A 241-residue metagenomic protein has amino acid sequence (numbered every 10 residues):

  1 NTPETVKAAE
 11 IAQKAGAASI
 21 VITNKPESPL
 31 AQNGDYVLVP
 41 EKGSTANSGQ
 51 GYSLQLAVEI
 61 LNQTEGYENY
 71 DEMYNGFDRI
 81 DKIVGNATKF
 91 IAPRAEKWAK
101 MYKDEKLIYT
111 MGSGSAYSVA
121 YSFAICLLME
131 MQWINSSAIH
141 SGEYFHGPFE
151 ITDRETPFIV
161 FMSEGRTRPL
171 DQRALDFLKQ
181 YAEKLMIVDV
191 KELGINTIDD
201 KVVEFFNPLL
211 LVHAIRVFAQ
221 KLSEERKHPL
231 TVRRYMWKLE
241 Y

Functional and structural regions predicted by a protein language model:
N1-Y70, G76, S113, F161-K191: Glycine-rich phosphate-binding loops that contact phosphosugars or nucleotide phosphates
K14, P29-Q32, K100-K103, Y109 (+2 more regions): Solvent-exposed alpha-helices and their adjacent loops that cap or buttress functional pockets in soluble metabolic
K14-A17, V58-G66, K82, K89 (+3 more regions): Generic secondary-structure signature for well-ordered alpha-helical cores
Y36-K42, R154-E155, E204-F205: Short, hinge-like loop/turn segments at secondary-structure boundaries
T45, E59-H140, F145, R234-Y241: Active-site phosphate/pyrophosphate-binding segments
A120-I187: Internal helical hairpin/lid segments
K191-L230: Structured C-terminal subdomain patch of bacterial secreted/periplasmic proteins
